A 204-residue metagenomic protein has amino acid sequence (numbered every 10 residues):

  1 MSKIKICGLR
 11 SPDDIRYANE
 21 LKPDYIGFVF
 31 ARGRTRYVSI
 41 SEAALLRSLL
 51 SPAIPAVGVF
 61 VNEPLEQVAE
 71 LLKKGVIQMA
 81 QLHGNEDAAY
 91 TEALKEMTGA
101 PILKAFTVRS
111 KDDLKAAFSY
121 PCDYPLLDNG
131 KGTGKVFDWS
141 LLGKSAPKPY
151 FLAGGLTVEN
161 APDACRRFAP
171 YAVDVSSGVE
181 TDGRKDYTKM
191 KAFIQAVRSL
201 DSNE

Functional and structural regions predicted by a protein language model:
M1-L127, K131-E204: Conserved N-terminal beta1-alpha1 strand-loop-helix module at the mouth
